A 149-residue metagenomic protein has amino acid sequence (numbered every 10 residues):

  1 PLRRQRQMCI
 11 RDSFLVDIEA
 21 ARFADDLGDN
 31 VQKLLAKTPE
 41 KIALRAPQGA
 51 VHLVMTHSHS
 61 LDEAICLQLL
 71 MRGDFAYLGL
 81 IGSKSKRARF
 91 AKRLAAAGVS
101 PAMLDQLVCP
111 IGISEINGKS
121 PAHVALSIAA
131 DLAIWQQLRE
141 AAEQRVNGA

Functional and structural regions predicted by a protein language model:
P1-R6, I10: Single conserved hydrophobic/aromatic residue that forms the stacking wall/gate of nucleotide- or nucleobase-binding
Q7, S60-I65, R87-A88: Short glycine/serine/threonine-rich phosphate/pyrophosphate-binding segments that cradle anionic phosphate groups
R11-G28: NAD(P)-binding Rossmann-fold cofactor-contacting core
V31-K37: Conserved SAM-binding strand-loop segment of SAM-dependent methyltransferases
T38-Q48: Short amphipathic alpha-helix with an adjacent loop that forms part of the alpha/beta core around
A50-V51, Y77: Structural motif
T56, Q68-R93: ADP-ribose/adenylate-binding Rossmann-like module
I81-A149: Adenosine-phosphate binding glycine-rich loop
